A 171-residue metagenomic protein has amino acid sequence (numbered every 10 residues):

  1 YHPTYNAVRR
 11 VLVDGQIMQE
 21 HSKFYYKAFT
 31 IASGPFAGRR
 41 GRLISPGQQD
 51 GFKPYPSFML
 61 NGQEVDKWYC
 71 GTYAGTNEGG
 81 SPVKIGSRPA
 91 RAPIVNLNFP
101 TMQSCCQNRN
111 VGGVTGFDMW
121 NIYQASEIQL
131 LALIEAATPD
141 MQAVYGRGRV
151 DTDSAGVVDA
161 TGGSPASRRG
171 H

Functional and structural regions predicted by a protein language model:
Y1, R39-Q49: Short linear motifs at secondary-structure transitions and domain/linker junctions
Y1-S22, Y26-I31, F117: GGW-centered surface loops in extracellular recognition modules
D14, P46-H171: Short aromatic-cysteine micro-motif
Q19, G34-G41, S57: Hydrophobic structural segments
K27, R39-R40, K53, R169: Surface-exposed charge patches in extracellular/virion surface proteins
K27-S33, N77-P82: Short, solvent-exposed loop/turn elements at domain surfaces
